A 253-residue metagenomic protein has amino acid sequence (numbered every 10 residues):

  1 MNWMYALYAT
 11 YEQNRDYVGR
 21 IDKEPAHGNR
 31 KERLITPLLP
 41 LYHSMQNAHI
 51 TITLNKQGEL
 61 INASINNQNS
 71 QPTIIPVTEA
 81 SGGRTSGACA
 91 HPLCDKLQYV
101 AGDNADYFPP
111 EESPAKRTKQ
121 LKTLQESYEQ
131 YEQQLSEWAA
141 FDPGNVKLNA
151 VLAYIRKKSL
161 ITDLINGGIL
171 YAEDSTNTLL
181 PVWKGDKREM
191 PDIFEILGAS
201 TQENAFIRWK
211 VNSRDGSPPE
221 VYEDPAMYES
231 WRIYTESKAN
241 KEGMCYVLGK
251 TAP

Functional and structural regions predicted by a protein language model:
M1-A239, G243: Conserved phosphate-interacting/catalytic interface
L248-K250: Short Cys/His-rich metal-coordination motifs, predominantly Zn2+-binding knuckles/fingers
P253: Structured mid-domain segments that build the active-site/substrate or prosthetic-cofactor binding neighborhood
